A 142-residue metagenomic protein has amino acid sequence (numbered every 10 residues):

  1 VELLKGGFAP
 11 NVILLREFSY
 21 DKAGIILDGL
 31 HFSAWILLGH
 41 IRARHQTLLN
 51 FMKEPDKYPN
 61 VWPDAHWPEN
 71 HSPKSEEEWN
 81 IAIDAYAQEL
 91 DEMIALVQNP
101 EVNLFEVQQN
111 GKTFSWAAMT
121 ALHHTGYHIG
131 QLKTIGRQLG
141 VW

Functional and structural regions predicted by a protein language model:
V1-K5, A9-L15, Y20-P68, V107-W142: Short, contiguous alpha-helical
N70-F105, W116-A121: Acidic/histidine-rich alpha-helical segments that form the ligand environment of transition-metal centers
